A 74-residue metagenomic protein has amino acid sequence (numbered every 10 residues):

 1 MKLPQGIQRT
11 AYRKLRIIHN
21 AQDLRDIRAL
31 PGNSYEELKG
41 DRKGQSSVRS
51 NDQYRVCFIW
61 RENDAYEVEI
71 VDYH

Functional and structural regions predicted by a protein language model:
M1-S50, Y54, W60-H74: Basic, Lys/Arg-enriched alpha-helical interface segments
